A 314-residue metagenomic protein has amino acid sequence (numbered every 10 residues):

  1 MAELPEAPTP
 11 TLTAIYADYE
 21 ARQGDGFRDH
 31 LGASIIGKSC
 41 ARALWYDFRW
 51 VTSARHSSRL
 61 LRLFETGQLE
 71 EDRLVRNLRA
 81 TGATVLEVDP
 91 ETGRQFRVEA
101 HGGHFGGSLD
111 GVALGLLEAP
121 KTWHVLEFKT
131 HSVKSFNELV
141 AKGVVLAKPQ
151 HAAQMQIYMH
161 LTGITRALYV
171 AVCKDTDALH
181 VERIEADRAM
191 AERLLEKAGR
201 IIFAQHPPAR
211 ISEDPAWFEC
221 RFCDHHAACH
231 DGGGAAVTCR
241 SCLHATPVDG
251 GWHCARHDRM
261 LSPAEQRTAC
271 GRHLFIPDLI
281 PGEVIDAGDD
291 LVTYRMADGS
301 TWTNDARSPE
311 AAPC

Functional and structural regions predicted by a protein language model:
M1-V125, S132-K134, V145: Metal-dependent nuclease catalytic cores that hydrolyze phosphodiester bonds in DNA/RNA, characterized by
E3-E6, E20, E65, E70-E71 (+14 more regions): Glutamate identity and glutamate-enriched acidic tracts
K121-V125, K129, Q150, M159: Internal, hydrophobic cores of structured domains that mediate oligomerization or house catalytic pockets within large
F128-S132, C173-K174: A short mid-domain helix/strand-loop element embedded in enzyme catalytic domains that forms or borders the active-site
E138, K142-A152, I157-H253, D258 (+1 more regions): Metal-dependent nuclease catalytic regions and adjoining charged, substrate-binding loops involved in nucleic-acid end
